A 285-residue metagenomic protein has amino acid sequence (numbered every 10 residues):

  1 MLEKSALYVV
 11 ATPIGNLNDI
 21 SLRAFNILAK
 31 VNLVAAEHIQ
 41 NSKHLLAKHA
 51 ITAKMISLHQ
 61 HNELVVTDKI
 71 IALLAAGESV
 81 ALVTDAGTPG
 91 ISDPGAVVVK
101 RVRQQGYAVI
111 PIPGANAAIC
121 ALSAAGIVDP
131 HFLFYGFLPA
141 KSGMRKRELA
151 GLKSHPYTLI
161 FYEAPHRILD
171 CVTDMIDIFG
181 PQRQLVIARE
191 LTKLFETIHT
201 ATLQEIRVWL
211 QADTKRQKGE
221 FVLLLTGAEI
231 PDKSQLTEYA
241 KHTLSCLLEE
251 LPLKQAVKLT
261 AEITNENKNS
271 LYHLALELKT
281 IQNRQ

Functional and structural regions predicted by a protein language model:
M1-L58: Glycine-rich, flexible N-terminal cofactor/catalytic loop recognition
K4, T158, P165-Q285: A contiguous loop/helix-start segment that scaffolds small-molecule binding in enzyme catalytic cores
A6-L7, A76-A81, Y157-T158: Loop/turn-to-beta-strand initiation segments
I27-V34, G106-I110, T158-L159: Short active-site oxyanion
A36, P111-G114, F161, I187: General beta-strand structural signal in soluble alpha/beta enzymes
L58-L64, L138-K141: Conserved helicase motor
T67-C120: Glycine/small-residue-rich loop that forms an oxyanion/phosphate-binding "nest" at active or ligand-binding sites
V97-H155: Class I SAM-dependent methyltransferase SAM-binding "motif I" and its flanking Rossmann-like core
